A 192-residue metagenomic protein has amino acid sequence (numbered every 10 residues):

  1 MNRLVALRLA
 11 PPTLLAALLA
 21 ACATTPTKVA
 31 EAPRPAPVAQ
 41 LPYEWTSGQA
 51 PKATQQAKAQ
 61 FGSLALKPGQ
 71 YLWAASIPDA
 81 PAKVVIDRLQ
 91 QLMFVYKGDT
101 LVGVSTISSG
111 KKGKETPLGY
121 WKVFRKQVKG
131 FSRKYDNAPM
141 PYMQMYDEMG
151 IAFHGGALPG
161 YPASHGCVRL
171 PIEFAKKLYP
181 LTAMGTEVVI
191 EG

Functional and structural regions predicted by a protein language model:
N2-P141, M149-V168, I172-G192: N-terminal pre-domains immediately preceding structured catalytic cores
